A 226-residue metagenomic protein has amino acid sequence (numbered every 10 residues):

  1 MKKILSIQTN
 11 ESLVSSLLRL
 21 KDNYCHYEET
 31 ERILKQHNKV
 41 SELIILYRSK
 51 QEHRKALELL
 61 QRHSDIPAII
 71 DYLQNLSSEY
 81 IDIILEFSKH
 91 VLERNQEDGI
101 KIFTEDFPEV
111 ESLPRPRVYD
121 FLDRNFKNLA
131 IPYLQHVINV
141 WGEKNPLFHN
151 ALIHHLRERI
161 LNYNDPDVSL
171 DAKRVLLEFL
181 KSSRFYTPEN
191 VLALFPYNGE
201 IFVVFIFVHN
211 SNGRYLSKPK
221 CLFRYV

Functional and structural regions predicted by a protein language model:
M1-V226: Extended alpha-helical solenoid/arm regions of large eukaryotic scaffolding proteins
